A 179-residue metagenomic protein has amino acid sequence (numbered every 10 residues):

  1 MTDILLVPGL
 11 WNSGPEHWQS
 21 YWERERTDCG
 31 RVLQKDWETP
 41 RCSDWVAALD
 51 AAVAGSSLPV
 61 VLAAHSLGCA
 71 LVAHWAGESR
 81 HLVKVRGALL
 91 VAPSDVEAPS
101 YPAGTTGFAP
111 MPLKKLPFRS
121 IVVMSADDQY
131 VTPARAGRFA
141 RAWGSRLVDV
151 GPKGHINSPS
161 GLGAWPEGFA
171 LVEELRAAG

Functional and structural regions predicted by a protein language model:
M1-L58: Active-site catalytic motif of lipid deacylating hydrolases and related acyltransferases
G9, Q34-W37, A88-A98: Active-site nucleophile loop of the alpha/beta-hydrolase fold
N12-S13, A126-V131: Acidic catalytic loop of the alpha/beta-hydrolase fold
D28-G30, R141-N157: Catalytic histidine neighborhood in serine/cysteine hydrolases with alpha/beta-hydrolase-type architecture
D44, S158-E174: Post-His helix in hydrolase/transferase enzymes
L62-A73: Gly/Ala-rich beta-loop-alpha elbow adjacent to hydrolase catalytic centers
H74-G87: Conserved hydrolase catalytic core segment
L116-P117, I121-M124, D128: Short beta-strand/loop motif that positions the catalytic acidic residue of the alpha/beta-hydrolase fold
